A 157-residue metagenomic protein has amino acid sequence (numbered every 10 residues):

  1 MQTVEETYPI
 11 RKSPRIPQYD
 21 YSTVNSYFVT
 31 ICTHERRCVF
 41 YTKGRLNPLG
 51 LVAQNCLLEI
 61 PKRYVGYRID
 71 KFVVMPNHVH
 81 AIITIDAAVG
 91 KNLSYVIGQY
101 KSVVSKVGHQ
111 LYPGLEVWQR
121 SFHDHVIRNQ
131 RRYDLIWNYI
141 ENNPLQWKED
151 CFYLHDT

Functional and structural regions predicted by a protein language model:
M1-T157: Short catalytic/metal-binding and nucleic-acid-binding patches
